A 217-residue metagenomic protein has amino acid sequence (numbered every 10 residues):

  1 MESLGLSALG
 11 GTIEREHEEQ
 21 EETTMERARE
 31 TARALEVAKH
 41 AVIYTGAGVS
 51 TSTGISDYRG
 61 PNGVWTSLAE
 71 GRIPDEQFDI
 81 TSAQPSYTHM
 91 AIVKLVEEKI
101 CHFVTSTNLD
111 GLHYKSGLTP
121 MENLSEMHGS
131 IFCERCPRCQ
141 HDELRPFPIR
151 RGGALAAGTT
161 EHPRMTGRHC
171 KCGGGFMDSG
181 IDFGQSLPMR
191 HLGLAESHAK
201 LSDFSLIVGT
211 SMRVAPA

Functional and structural regions predicted by a protein language model:
M1-A217: Conserved catalytic core of sirtuin-type NAD+-dependent deacylases
